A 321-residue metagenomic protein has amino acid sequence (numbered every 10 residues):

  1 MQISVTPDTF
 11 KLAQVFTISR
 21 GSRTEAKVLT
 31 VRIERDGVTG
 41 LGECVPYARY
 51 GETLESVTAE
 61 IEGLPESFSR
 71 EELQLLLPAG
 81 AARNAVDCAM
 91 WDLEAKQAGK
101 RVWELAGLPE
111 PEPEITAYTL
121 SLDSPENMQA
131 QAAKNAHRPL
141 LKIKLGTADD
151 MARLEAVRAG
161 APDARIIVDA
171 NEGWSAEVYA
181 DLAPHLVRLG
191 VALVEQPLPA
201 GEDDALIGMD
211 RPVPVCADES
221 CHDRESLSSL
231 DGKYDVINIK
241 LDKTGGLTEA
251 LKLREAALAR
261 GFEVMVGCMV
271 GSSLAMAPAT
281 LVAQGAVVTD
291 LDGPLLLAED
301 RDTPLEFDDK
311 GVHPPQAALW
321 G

Functional and structural regions predicted by a protein language model:
M1-I166, G173-A180, P184-R188, R301-G321: N-terminal capping/lid subdomain adjacent to the active-site entrance of alpha/beta enzymes
D8-F10, S121, S220, G293-L296: Residues that form or immediately flank small-molecule/cofactor binding pockets and catalytic motifs
V31, C268, D292: Positively charged, amphipathic and often flexible ligand-engagement surfaces
I143, A148-Q284, A298-K310: Catalytic core of soluble alpha/beta enzymes
V287-D290: Short helix/strand-capping turn motifs
